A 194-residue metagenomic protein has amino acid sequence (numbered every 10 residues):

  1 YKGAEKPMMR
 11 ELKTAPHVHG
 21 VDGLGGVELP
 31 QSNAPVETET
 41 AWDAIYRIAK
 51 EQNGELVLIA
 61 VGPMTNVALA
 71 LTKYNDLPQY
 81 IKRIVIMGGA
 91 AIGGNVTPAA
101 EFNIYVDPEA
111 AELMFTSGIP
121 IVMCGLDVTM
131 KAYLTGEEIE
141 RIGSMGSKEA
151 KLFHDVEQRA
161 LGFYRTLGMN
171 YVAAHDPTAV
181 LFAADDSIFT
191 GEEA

Functional and structural regions predicted by a protein language model:
Y1-A194: N-terminal acidic, glycine/proline-rich low-complexity segments
